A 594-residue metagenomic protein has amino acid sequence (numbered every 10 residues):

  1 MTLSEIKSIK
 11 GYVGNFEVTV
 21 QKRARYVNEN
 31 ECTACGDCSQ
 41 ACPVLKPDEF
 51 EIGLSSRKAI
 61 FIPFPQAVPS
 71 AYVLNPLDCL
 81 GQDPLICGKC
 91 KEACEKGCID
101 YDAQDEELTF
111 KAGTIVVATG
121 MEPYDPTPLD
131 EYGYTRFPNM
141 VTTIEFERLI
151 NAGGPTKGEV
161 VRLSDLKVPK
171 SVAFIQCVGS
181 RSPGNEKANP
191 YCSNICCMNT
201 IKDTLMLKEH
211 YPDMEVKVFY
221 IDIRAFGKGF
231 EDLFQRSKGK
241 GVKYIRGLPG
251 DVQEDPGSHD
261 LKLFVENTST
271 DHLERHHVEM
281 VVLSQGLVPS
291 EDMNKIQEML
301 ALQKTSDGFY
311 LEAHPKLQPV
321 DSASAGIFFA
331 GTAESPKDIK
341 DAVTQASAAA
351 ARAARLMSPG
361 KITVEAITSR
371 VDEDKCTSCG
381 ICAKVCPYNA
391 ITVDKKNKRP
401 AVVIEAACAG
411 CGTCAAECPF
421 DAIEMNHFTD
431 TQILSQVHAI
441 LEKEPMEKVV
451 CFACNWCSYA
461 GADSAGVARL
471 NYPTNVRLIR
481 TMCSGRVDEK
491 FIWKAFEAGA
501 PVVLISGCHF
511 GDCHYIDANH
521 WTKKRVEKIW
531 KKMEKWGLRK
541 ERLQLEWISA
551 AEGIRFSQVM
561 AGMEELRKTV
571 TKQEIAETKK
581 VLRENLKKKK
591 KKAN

Functional and structural regions predicted by a protein language model:
M1-K448, C454-Y459, N471-S484, E489 (+4 more regions): Residues forming the flavin
M280-V281, Q285-L287, A333, R539-N585: Peripheral docking tails and interdomain loops at the edges of cofactor- or intermediate-handling domains
A468: Nucleic-acid-contacting surfaces of polymerase cores and analogous helical-repeat interfaces
K590-A593: Short, basic, low-complexity termini and linkers enriched in Ser/Thr/Gly/Pro that act as targeting/leader peptides
